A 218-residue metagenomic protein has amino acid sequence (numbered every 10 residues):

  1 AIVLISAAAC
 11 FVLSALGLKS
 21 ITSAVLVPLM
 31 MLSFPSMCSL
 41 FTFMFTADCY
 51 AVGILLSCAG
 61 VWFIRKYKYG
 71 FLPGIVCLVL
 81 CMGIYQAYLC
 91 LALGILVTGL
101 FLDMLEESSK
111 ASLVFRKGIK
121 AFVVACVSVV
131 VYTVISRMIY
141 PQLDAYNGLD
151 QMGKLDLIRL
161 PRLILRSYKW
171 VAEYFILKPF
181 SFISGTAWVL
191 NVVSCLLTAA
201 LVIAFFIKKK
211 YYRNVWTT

Functional and structural regions predicted by a protein language model:
I2-L18, L201-F205: Transmembrane-helix motifs of polytopic, lipid-linked glycan transferases
L4-I5, T22-R65, G83-Y88, A92 (+2 more regions): Membrane-interface micro-motifs in multi-pass membrane enzymes
L18-V27, Y69-F71, V114-A121, K210-T218: Membrane-interfacial loop-to-transmembrane alpha-helix junctions, especially the N-terminal start
S33-F43, M104, V134-Q142, A204-K209: Juxtamembrane "helix-exit" motif on the non-cytosolic side of transmembrane helices
S57-F71, L105-S108: Membrane-interface transmembrane helices that cradle and orient dolichyl/undecaprenyl
L91-C126: Perimembrane helix-loop-helix junctions
D144-P179: Luminal/periplasmic active-site loops of membrane-embedded glycosylation enzymes
E173-R213: Hydrophobic, aromatic-rich transmembrane alpha-helices and their immediate juxtamembrane boundary segments
